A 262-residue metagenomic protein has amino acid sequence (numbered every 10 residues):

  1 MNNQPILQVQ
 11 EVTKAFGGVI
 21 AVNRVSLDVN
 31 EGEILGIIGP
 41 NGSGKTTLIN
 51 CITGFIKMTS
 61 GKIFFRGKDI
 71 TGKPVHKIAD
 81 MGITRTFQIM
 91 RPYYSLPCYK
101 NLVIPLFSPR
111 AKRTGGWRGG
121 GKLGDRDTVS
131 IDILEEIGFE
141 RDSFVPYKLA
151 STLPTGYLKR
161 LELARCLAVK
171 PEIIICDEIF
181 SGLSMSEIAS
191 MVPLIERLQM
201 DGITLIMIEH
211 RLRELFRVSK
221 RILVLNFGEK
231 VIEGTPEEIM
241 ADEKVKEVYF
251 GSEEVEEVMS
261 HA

Functional and structural regions predicted by a protein language model:
I38-P40: The feature captures the beta-strand-to-loop junction immediately N-terminal to the Walker
T53: Helix-to-loop junction immediately C-terminal to a conserved catalytic motif
G61-K68, M81, L134, Y147: Conserved ABC transporter NBD signature motif
K170: Conserved catalytic motifs of ABC-family nucleotide-binding domains
I174-D177: Catalytic Walker B motif of ABC-type/P-loop ATPase nucleotide-binding domains
L215-R217: A short, surface-exposed alpha-helical micro-motif characterized by mixed small hydrophobic and charged/polar residues
